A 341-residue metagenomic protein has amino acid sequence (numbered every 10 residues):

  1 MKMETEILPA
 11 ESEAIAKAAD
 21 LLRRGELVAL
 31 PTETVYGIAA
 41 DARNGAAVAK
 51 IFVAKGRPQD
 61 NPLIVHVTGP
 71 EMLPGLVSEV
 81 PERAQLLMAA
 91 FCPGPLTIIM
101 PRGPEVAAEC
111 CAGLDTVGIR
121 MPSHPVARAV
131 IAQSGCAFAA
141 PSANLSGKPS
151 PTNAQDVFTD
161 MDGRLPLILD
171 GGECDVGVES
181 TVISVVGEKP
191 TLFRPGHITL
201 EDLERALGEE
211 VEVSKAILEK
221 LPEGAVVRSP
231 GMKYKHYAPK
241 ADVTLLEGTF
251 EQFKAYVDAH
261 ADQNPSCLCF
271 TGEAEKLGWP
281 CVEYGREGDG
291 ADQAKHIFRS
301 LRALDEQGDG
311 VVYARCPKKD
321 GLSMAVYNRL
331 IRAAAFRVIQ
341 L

Functional and structural regions predicted by a protein language model:
M1-L341: Active-site-adjacent structural elements in enzyme catalytic cores
